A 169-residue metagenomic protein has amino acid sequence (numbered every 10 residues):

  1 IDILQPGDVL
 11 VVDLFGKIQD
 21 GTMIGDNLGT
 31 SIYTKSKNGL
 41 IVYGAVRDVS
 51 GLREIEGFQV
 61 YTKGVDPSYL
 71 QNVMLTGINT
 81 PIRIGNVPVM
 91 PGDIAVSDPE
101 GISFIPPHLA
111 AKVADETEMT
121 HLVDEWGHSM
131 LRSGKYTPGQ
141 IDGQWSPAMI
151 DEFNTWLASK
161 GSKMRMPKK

Functional and structural regions predicted by a protein language model:
I1-P91, F104-K169: Feature captures the catalytic cores and cofactor-binding loops of soluble hydro-lyases/lyases that act on carboxylate
D98-P99: Short acidic-glycine loop/turn motifs at beta-strand connectors
